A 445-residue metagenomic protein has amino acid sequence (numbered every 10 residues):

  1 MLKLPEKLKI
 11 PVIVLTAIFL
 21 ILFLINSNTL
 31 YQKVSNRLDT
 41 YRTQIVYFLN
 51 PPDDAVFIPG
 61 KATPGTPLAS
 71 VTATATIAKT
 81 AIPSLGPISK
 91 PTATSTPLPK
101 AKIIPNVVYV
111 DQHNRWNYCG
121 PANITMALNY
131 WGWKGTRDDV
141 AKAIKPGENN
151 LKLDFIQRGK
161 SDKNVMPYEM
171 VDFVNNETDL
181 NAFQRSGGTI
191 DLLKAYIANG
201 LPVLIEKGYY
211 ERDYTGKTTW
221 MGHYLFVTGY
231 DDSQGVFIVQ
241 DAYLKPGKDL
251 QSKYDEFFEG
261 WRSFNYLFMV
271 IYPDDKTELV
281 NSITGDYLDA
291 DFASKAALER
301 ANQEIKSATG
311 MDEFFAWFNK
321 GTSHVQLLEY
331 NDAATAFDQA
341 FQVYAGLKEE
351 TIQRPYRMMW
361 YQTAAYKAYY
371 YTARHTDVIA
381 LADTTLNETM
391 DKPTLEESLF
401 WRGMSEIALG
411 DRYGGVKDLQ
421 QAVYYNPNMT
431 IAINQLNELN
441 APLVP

Functional and structural regions predicted by a protein language model:
M1-A17: N-terminal Sec-pathway targeting helices
K33, R37-K102, T384, Q421 (+1 more regions): Ser/Thr-rich, Proline-interspersed low-complexity disordered segments
P91-S186, D191, F264-F268, Y272-E299 (+6 more regions): Cysteine-nucleophile protease catalytic domains, especially the papain-like/related folds used in DUB/UBL proteases
R185-A242: Active-site-adjacent substructure of cysteine-protease-like catalytic cores
T218-T219, Y230-L327, D332, D338-Q339: Noncatalytic regulatory segments and standalone regulatory/sensor domains
T322-N331, D338-M404: Alpha-helical adaptor scaffolds
Q326, Y371, A408, E438-P442: Register position in tetratricopeptide repeats
